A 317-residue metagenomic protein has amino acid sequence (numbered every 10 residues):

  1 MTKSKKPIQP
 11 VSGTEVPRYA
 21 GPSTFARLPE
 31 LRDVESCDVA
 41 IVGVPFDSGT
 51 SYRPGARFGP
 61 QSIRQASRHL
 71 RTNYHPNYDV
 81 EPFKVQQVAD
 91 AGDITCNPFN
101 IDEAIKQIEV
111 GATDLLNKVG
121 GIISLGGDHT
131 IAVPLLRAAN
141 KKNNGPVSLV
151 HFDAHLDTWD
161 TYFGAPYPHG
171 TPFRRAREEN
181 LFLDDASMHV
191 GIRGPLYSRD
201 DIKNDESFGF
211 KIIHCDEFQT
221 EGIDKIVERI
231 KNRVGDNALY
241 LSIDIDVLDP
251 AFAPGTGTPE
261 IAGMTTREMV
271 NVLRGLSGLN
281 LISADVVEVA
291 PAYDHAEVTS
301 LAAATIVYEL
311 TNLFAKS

Functional and structural regions predicted by a protein language model:
T2-S317: Conserved alpha-helical scaffold segments that buttress catalytic/binding sites
